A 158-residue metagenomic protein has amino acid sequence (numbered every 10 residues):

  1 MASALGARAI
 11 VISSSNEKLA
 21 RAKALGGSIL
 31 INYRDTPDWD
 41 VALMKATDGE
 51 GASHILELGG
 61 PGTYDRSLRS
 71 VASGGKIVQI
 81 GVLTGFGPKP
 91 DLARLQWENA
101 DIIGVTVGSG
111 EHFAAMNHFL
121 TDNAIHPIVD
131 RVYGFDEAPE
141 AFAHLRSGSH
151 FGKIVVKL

Functional and structural regions predicted by a protein language model:
M1-T36: Mid-domain Rossmann-like dinucleotide-binding core that forms the NAD(H)/NADP(H) cofactor-binding site
L5, S14-N16, L58-I128, F135 (+1 more regions): Glycine-rich phosphate-binding loop and adjacent beta-alpha segment of Rossmann(oid) nucleotide-cofactor-binding
S14, G49, A124-I128, E140-L158: C-terminal capping/lid region of NAD(P)-dependent oxidoreductase domains
S28-I31, A46-T47, R94-W97, F119-D122 (+1 more regions): Short, hinge-like loop/turn segments at secondary-structure boundaries
I31, S53-L56, V78: N-terminal Rossmann-like NAD(P) cofactor-binding module of classical short-chain dehydrogenase/reductase
T36-G49: Short amphipathic alpha-helix with an adjacent loop that forms part of the alpha/beta core around
E50-G51, A72: Short acidic/histidine-rich motifs immediately flanking catalytic phosphotransfer sites in two-component signaling
